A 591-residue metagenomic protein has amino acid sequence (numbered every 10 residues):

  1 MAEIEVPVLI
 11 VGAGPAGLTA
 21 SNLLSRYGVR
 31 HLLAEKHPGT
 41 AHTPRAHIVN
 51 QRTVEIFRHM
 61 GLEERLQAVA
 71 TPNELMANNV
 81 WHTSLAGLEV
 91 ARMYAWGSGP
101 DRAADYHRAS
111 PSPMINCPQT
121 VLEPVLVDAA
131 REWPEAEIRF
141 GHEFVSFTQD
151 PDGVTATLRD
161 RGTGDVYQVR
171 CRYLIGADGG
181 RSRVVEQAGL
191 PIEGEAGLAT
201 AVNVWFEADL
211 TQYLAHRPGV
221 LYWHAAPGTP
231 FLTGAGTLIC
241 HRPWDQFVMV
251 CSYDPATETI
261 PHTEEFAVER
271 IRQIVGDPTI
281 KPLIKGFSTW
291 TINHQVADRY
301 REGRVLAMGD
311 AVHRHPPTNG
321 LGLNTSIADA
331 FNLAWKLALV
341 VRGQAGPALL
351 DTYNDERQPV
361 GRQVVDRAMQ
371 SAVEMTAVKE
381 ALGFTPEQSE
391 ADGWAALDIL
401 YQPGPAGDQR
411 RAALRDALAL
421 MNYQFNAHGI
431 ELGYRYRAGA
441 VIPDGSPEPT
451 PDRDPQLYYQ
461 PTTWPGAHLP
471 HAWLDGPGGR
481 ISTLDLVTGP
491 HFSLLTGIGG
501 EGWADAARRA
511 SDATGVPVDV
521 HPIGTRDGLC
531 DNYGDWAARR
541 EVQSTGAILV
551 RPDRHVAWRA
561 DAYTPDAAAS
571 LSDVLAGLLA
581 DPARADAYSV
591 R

Functional and structural regions predicted by a protein language model:
E3-L33: N-terminal Rossmann-like FAD-binding beta1-loop-alpha1 element of flavoenzymes
I4-V6, T163-Y173: Core beta-strand elements of the Rossmann-like FAD/NAD(P) dinucleotide-binding domain in flavoenzyme oxidoreductases
G12-S21, L126, G176, T257 (+7 more regions): Conserved mid-domain beta->alpha element of the FAD-binding
H42-A129, P230-F231: Active-site-adjacent segment of FAD-dependent monooxygenases/related oxidoreductases
A91, E265-V268, Q273-I274, A297-L306 (+2 more regions): Conserved flavin/dinucleotide-binding core of flavoenzymes
D128, Y173, A177-I292: Conserved FAD-binding catalytic core of PHBH/FMO-like flavoproteins
F140-V154: A conserved short coil-to-beta-strand element within the FAD-binding core of flavoproteins
A338-A467, T488-F492, G499, R508-A513 (+2 more regions): C-terminal helical "tail/cap" subdomain of flavin- and related membrane-associated enzymes
